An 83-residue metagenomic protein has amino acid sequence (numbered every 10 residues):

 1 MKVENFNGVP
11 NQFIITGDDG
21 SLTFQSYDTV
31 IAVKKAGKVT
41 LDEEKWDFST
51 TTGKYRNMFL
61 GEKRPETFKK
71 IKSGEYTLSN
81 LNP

Functional and structural regions predicted by a protein language model:
M1-P83: Terminal leader/tail segments of proteins
